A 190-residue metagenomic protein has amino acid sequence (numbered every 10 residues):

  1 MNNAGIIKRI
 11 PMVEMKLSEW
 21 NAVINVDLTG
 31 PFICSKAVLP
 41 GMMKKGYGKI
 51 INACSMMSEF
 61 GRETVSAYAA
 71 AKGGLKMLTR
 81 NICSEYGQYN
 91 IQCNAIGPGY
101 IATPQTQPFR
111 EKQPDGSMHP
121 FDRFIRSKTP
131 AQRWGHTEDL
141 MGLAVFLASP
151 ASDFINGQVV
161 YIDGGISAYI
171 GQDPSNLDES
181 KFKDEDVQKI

Functional and structural regions predicted by a protein language model:
I10-E14, F60-S66, Q88-Y89, Q132 (+1 more regions): Active-site loop immediately N-terminal to the catalytic Tyr-X3-Lys motif of short-chain dehydrogenase/reductase
P11-M12, E19-I24, I125: Substrate-binding pocket helix/loop in short-chain dehydrogenase/reductase
F32, L39, Y47, R133-I162 (+1 more regions): C-terminal substrate-recognition "lid" of short-chain dehydrogenase/reductases
S35, A71, T79: Active-site helix of classical SDR
P40, S84-Q88, D153: Alpha-helical segment proximal to the catalytic Tyr-Lys
S55: Residue(s) in the substrate-gating loop at a strand-loop-helix junction that position the organic substrate next
Q88, Y100-K128, G171-I190: A glycine/serine/threonine-rich, flexible loop-to-helix segment that serves as the NAD(P) cofactor-binding "lid"
